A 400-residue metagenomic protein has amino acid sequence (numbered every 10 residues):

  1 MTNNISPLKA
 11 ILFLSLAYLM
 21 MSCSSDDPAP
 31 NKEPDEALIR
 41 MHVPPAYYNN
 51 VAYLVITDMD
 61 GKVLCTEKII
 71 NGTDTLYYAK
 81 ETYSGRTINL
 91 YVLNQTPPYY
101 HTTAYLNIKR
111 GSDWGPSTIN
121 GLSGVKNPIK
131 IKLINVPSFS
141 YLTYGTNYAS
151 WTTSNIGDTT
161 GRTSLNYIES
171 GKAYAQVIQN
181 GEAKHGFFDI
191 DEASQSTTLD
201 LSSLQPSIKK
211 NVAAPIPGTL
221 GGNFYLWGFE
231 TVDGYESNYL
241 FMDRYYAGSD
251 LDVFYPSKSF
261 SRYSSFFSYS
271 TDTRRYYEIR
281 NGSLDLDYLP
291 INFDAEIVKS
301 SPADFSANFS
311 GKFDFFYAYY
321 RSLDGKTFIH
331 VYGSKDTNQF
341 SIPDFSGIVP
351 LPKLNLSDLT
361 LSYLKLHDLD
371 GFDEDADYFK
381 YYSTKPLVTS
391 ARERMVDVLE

Functional and structural regions predicted by a protein language model:
T2-I11: Bacterial N-terminal signal peptides that target proteins for export
I5, S24-S25, R110, K353-L354: Residue-level recognition of alpha-helix boundary/capping or hinge positions
L19-S22: C-terminal motif of bacterial Sec signal peptides marking the signal peptidase cleavage site
S25-I297, E393-L399: Preference for solvent-exposed, low-hydrophobicity sequence contexts
A29, S237-E400: Hydrophilic extracytoplasmic domains
